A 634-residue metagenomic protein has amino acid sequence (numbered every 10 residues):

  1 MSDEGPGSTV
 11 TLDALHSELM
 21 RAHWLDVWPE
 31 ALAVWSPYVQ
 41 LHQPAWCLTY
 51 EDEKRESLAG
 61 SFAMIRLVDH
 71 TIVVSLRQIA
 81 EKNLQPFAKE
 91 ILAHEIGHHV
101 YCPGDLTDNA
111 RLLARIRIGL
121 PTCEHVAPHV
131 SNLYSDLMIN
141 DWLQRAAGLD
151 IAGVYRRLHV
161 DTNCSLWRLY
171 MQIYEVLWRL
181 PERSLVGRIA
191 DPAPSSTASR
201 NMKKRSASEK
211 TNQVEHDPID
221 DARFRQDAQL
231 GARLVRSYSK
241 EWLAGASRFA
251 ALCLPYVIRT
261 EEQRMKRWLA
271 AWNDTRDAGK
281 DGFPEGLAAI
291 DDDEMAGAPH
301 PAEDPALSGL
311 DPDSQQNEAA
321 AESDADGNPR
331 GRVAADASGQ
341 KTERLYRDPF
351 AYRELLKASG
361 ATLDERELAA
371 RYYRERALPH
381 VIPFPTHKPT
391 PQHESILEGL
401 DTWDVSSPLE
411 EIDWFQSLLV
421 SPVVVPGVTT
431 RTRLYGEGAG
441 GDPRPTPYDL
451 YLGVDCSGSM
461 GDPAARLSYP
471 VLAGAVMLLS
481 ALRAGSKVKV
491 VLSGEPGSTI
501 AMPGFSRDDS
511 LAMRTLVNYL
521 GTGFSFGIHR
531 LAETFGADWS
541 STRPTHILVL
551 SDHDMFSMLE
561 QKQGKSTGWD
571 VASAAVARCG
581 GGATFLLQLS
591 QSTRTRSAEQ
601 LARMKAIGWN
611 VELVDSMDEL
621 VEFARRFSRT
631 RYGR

Functional and structural regions predicted by a protein language model:
M1-I91, I96-P379, A537, S551 (+3 more regions): Short, functionally important secondary-structure microenvironments
D3, V10-H16, L166-Q172, R188 (+5 more regions): Acidic, glycine-rich A-domain
H23-E30, C47-L48, T402-E411, P445-P447 (+1 more regions): Short low-complexity stretches enriched in small and charged residues
W24, D150, S407-P408, D413 (+2 more regions): Short, solvent-exposed coil/turn linker segments
E56-H70, A335, K341-E343, T362-L363 (+2 more regions): Acidic, polar low-complexity linker/tail segments
P86-A88, A114-I116, H387, G399 (+4 more regions): Surface-exposed beta-strand edges and their flanking turn/coil or helix-capping segments
T107, D150, F384, A484-V488: Short, flexible/disordered secondary-structure transition segments
